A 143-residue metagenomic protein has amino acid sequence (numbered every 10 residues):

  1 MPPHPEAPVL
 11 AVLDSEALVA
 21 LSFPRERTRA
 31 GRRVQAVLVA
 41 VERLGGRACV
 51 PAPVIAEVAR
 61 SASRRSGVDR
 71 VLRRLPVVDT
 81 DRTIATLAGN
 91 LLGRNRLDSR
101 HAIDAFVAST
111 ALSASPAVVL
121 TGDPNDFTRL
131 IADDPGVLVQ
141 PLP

Functional and structural regions predicted by a protein language model:
M1-A48, A59-R73, P143: Short, well-structured N-terminal submotif of metal-dependent ribonuclease cores
M1-P8, V37, A114-P143: Acidic, PIN/NYN-like endoribonuclease modules and their adjacent C-terminal/linker elements
P2-P3, P76-P124: Active-site neighborhoods of divalent-metal-dependent phosphate/nucleic-acid chemistry enzymes
L13-E16, V50-P51, R100-H101, P135-P143: Histidine- and aromatic-rich ligand-binding microenvironments
E16, A52, A62, R82 (+1 more regions): Alpha-helix N-cap/helix-start capping motif
L18-V19, I55, A85, F127: A generic structural signal for short hydrophobic patches within well-formed alpha-helices
P24-T28, I55-E57, N95-S99: Short, flexible loop segments at the rims of nucleotide/cofactor-binding pockets, characterized by
V34, I55, R65-V68, A85 (+2 more regions): A general structural signal for well-ordered alpha-helical segments in protein cores
